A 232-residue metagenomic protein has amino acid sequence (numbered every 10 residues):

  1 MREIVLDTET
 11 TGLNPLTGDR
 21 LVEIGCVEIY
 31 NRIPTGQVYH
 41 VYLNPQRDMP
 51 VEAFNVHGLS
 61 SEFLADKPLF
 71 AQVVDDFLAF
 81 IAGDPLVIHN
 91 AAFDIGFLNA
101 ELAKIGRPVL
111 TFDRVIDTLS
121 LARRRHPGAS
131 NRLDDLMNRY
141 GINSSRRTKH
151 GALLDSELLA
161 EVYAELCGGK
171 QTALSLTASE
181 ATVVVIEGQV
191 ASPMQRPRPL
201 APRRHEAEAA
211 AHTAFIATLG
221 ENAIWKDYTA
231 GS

Functional and structural regions predicted by a protein language model:
M1-D113, R123-P127, D135-K149, S232: Conserved non-catalytic scaffold segment of RNase H-like nuclease domains
P85-A91, F97, E101-L102, R132-Q195: Acidic, Mg2+-coordinating catalytic module of metal-dependent nucleases/exonucleases that use a two-metal-ion mechanism
D117: A structured binding-face within diverse protein domains that lines the active/interaction site
P127, H150-L153, P202-E206: Short, well-ordered coil↔helix boundary/capping segments
E165-S232: Acidic two-metal-ion nuclease catalytic site recognized across multiple nuclease folds, prominently DnaQ/RNase D-T
